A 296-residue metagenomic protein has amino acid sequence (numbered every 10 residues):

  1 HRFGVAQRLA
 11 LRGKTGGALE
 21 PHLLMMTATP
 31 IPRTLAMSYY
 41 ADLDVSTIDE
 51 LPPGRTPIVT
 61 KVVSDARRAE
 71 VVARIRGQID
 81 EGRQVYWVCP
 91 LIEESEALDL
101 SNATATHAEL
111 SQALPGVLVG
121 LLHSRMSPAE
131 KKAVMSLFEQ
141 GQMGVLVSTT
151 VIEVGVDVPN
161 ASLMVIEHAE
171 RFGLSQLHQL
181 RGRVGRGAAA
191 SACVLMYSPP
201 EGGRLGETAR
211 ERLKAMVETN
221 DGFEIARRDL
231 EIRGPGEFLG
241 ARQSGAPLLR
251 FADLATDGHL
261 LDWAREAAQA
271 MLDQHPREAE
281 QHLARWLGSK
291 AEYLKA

Functional and structural regions predicted by a protein language model:
H1-K214, Q274-E278, A296: Inter-lobe coupling/hinge segments of SF2-like helicase ATPases
A192, P200-A296: C-terminal accessory region of SF2 helicases/translocases
